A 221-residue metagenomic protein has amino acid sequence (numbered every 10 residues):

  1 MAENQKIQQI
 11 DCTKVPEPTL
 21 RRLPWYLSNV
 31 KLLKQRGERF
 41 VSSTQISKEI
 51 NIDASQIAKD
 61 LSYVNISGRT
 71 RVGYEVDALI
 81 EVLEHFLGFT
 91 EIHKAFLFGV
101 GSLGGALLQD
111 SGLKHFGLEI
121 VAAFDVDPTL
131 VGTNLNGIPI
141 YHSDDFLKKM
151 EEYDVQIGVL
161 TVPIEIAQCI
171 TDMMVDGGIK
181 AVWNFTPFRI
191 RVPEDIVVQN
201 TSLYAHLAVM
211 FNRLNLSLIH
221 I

Functional and structural regions predicted by a protein language model:
M1-R39: Extreme N-terminal segment that seeds HTH/winged-HTH DNA-binding domains in transcriptional regulators
K31-K34, I138-L216: Phosphate-bearing ligand-interacting subdomains that bind or position ATP/ADP/UDP/GDP/NAD(P) or nucleotide-linked
F40, T44, E49-I92: HTH-adjacent hinge/linker in prokaryotic transcriptional regulators
V100: Glycine-rich Rossmann-fold phosphate-binding loop(s) that bind the pyrophosphate of adenine dinucleotide cofactors
L103: Hydrophobic/small residue at the entry helix of a nucleotide-binding pocket
F116-N136: NAD(P)-binding Rossmann-fold cofactor-contacting core
I219-I221: Conserved small/polar residues in nucleotide/adenosyl-binding loops
